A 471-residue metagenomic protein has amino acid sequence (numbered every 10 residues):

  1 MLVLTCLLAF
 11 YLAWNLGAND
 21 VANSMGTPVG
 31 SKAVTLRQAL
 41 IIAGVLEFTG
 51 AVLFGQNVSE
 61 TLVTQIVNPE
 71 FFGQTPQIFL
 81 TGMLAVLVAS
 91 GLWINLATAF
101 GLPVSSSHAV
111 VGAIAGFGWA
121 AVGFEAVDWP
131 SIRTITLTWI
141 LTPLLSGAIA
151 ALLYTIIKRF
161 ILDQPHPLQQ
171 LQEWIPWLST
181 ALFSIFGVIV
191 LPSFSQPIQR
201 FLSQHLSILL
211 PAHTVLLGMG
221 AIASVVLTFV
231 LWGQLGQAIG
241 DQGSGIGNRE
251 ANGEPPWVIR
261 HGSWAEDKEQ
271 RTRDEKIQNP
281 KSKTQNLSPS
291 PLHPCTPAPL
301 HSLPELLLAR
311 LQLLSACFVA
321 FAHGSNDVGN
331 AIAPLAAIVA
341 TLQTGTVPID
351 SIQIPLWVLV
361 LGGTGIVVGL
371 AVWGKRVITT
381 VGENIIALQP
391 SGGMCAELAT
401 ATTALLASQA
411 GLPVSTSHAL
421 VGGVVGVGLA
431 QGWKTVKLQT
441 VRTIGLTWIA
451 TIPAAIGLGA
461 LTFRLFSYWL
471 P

Functional and structural regions predicted by a protein language model:
M1-G243, N248-E269, P280-P471: Alpha-helical transmembrane segments and immediately membrane-proximal extracytoplasmic
